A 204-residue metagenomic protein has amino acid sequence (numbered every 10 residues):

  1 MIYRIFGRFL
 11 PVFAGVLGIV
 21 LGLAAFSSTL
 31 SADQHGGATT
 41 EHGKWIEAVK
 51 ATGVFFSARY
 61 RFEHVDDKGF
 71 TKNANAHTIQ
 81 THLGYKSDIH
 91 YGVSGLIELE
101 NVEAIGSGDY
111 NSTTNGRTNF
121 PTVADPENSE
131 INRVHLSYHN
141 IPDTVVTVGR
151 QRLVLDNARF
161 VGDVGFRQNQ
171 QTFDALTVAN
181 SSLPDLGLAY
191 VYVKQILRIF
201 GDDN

Functional and structural regions predicted by a protein language model:
M1, L83, L188-Y190: Intrinsically disordered, low-complexity segments enriched in small/polar residues
M1-T40, K44: Cleavable N-terminal export/targeting peptides
R8, V16-I19, L23, G37-A38 (+5 more regions): Intrinsically disordered, low-complexity regions
S28-L153, L176-S181: Beta-barrel outer-membrane channel/assembly domains of diderm bacteria
S31-A38, P142-V146, G165-N204: Signature for the C-terminal beta-barrel architecture of outer-membrane proteins
A58-F62, V148-L153, R159-D163, L188-Q195: Transmembrane beta-strand segments that form the barrel wall of outer-membrane beta-barrel proteins
D66-K72, G108-T113, N157-F166, R198-N204: Outer-membrane beta-barrel translocator domains and adjoining extracellular loop/strand segments of Gram-negative
G116-P121, D156-V164, Q171-F173: Short acidic, glycine/Ser/Thr-rich loop/turn "cap" segments at secondary-structure junctions
